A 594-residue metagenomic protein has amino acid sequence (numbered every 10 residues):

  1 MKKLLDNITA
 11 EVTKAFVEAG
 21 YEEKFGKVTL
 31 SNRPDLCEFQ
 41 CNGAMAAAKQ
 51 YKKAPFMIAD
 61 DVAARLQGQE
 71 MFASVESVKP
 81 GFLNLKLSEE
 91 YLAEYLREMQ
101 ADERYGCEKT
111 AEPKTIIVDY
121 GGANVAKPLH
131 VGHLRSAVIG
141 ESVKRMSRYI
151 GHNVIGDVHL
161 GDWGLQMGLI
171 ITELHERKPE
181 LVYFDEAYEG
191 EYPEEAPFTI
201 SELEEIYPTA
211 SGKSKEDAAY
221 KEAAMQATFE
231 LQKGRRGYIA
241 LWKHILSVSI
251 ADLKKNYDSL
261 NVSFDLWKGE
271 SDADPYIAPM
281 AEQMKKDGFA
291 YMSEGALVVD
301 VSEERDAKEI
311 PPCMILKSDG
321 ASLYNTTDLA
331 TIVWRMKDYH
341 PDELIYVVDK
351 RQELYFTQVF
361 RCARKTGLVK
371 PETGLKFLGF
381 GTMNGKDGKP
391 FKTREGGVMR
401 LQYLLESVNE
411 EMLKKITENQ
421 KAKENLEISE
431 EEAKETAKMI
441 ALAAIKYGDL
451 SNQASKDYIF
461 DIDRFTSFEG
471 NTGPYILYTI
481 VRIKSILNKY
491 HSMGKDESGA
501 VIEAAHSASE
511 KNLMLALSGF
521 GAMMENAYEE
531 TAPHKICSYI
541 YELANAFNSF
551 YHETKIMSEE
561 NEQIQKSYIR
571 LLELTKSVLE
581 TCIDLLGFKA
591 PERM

Functional and structural regions predicted by a protein language model:
M1-A93, T110-M594: Non-catalytic interaction-recognition regions
Y91-G106: Secondary-structure boundary elements
